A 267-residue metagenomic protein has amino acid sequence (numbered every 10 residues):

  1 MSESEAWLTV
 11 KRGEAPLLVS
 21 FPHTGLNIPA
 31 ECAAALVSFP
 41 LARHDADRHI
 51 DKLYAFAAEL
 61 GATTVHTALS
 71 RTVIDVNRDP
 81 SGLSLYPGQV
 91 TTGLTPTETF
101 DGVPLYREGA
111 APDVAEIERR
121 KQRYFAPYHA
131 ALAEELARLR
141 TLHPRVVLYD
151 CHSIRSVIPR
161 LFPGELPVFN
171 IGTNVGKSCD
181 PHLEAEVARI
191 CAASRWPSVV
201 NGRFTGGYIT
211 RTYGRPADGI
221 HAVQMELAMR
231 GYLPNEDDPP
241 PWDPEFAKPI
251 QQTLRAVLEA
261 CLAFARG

Functional and structural regions predicted by a protein language model:
M1-L148, S153-G267: N-terminal catalytic or cofactor-binding beta/alpha core of small enzyme domains
